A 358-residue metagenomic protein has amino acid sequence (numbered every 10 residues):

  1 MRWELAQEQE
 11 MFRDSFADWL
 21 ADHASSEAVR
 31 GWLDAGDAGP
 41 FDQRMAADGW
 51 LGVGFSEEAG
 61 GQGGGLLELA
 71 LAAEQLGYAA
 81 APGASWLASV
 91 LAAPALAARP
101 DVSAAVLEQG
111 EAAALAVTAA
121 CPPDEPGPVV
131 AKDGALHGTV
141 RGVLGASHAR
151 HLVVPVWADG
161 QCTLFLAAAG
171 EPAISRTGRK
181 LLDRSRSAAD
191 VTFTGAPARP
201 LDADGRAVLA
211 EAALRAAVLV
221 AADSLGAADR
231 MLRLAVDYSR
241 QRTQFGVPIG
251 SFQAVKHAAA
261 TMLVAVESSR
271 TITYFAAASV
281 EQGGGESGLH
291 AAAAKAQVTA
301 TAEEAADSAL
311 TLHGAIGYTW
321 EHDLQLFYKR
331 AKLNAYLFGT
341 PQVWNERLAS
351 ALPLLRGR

Functional and structural regions predicted by a protein language model:
M1-G77, A135, L214-R358: Alpha-helical interface subdomain recognition
Q62-G63, P82-S89, V106-L107: Active-site nucleophile and cofactor-binding loops and adjacent substrate-binding regions of central metabolic enzymes
G83-D101: N-terminal glycine-rich flavin-associated loop
E108-P122: A short, Trp-centered hydrophobic/proline-enriched beta-strand micro-motif
E111, D124-E125, H148-R150, Q161 (+4 more regions): A generic structural signal for well-ordered coil/turn residues at beta-strand boundaries that shape enzyme active-site
E125-H137: Cytochrome P450 C-terminal beta-domain/meander region
T139-I174: A short core secondary-structure module
G142-G145, A169-L201: Flexible, small-/acidic-enriched active-site or ligand-binding loops
